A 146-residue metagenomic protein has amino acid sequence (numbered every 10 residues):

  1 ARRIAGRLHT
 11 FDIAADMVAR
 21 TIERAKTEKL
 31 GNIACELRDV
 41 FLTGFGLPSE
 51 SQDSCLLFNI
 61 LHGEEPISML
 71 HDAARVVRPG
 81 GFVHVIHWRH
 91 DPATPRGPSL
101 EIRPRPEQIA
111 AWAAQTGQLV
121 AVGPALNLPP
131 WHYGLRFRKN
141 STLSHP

Functional and structural regions predicted by a protein language model:
A1-T43: Class I SAM-dependent methyltransferase SAM/SAH-binding core
R2-A5, E64, V77: A generic alpha-to-beta junction signature in SAM-dependent methyltransferases
F41, F45-C55: A short acidic, Gly/Pro-enriched loop at the edge of an enzyme's catalytic core that lines a small-molecule cofactor
Q52-P66: A short SAM/SAH-binding and catalytic strip from SAM-dependent methyltransferases
I67-F82: A short glycine-rich, Lys/Arg-flanked "PGG" loop and its adjoining helix->strand segment in the class I
F82-W112: Conserved class I S-adenosyl-L-methionine
Q118, V122-P146: Core SAM-dependent methyltransferase catalytic element
